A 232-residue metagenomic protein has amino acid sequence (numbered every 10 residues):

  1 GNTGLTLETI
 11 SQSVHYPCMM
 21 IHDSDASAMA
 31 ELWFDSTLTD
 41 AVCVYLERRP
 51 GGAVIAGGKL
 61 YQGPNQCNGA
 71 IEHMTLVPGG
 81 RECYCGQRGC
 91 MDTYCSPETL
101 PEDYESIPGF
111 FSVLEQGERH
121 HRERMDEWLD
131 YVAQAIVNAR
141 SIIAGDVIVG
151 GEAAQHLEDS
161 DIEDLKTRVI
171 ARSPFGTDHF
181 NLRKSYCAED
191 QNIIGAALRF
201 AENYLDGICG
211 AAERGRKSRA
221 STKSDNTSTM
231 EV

Functional and structural regions predicted by a protein language model:
G1-G86, C90-M91, I208-K223, E231-V232: Phosphate-binding/catalytic loop of phosphoryl-transfer enzymes
Q12-Y16, D35, Q87, M91-V232: ATP-binding/phosphotransfer module of carbohydrate and carboxylate kinases, centering on a glycine-rich
